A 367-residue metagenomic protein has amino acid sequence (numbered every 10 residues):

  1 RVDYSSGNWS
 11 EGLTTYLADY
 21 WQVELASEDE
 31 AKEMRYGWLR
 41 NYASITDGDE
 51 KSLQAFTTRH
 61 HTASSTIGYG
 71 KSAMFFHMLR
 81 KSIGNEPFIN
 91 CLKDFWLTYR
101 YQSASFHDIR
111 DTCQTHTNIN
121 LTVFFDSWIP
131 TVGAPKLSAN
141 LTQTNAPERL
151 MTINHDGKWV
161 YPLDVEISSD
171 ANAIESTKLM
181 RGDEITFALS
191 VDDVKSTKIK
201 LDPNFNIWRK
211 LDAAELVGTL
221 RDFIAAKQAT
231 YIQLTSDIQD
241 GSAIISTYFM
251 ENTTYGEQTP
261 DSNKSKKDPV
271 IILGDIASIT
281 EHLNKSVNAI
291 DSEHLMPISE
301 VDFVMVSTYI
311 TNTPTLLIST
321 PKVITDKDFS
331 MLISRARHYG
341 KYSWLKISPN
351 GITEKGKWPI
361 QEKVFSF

Functional and structural regions predicted by a protein language model:
R1-T152, I199: Hydrophobic alpha-helical and helix-loop surface patches within well-folded domains that function as non-catalytic
T14, H61, T98-S103, W208 (+3 more regions): Flexible loop/turn segments at secondary-structure boundaries
W21, D156-K158, D170-N172, N204-N206 (+3 more regions): Short, glycine-/Ser/Thr-/acidic-enriched flexible segments
A63-S64, F124-S127, L137-N140, M151-H155 (+3 more regions): Generic recognition of flexible, low-complexity loop/linker segments
K81, R100, Q114, P130-G133 (+5 more regions): Hydrophobic alpha-helix feature that most strongly marks membrane-spanning transmembrane helices and their immediate
L121-T122, K136-D202: Beta-strand-rich binding/interaction modules
T177-K178, F205-D222: Edge beta-strands of extracellular beta-sandwich domains
E215-F367: Solvent-exposed alpha-helical segments and adjacent loops that form catalytic or protein-interaction surfaces
